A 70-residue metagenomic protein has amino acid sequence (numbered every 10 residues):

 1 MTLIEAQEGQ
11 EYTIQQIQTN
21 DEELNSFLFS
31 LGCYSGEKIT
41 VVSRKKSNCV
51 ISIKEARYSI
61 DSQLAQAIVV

Functional and structural regions predicted by a protein language model:
T2-E5, Q66: Intrinsically disordered, low-complexity, charged/polar segments
I14, I39-V41: Conserved hydrophobic positions within beta-strands
I14-Q16, S30-G32, V50-S52: Short, acidic/hydrophobic/Gly-rich beta-strand patch recurrent on exposed beta strands that often constitutes part
T19: Short, conserved catalytic or interaction motifs in soluble domains
E23-F27: Short alpha-helix capping/helix-loop boundary micro-motifs
V41-V70: C-terminal structural segments of small proteins and small subunits
